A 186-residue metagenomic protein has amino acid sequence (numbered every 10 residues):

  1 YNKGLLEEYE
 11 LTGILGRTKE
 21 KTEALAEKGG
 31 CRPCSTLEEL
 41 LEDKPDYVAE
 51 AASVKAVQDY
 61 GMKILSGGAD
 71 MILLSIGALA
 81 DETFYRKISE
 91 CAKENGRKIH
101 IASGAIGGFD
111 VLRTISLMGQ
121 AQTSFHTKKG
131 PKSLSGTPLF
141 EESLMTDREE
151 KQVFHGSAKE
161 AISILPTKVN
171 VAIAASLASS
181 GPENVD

Functional and structural regions predicted by a protein language model:
Y1-K28: N-terminal Rossmann-like dinucleotide-binding module
E10-G13, D46-Y47, R97-I99: Short active-site oxyanion
R17-K19, I76-L79, A105-I106: Short, ordered loop/turn segments at secondary-structure junctions
C31, G67-A69, E94-R97: A short helix->loop->beta-strand "cap" motif at the edges of active sites that frequently abuts
C34, E50, L73, I99-S103: General beta-strand structural signal in soluble alpha/beta enzymes
S35-S66, A78-E82: Beta-loop-alpha module in the N-terminal Rossmann-like domain of NAD(P)-dependent dehydrogenases, especially those
I76-K98: Rossmann-fold NAD(P)-binding glycine/threonine-rich loop
I99-H100, A105-D186: Active-site-lining helix/loop region of Rossmann-like oxidoreductase modules
